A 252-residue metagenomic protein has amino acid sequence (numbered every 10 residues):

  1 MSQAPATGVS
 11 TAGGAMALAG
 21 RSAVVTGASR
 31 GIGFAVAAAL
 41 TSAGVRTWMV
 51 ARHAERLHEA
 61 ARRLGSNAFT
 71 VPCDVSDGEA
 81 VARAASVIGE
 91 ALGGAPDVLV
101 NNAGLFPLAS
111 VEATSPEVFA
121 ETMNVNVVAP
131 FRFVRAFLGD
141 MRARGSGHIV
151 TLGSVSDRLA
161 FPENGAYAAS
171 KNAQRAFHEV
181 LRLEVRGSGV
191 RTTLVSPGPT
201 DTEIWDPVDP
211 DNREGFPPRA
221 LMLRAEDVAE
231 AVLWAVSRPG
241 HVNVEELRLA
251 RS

Functional and structural regions predicted by a protein language model:
S22, S29-R30: Conserved glycine-rich cofactor-binding loop
V45-E59: Conserved glycine-rich Rossmann-like NAD(P)H-binding loop of the short-chain dehydrogenase/reductase
P72-A84, P116: The beta1-alpha1 cofactor-binding region of Rossmann-like NAD(H)/NADP(H)-dependent oxidoreductases
S110-V111, V118-A120: Substrate-binding pocket helix/loop in short-chain dehydrogenase/reductase
V134, S170: Active-site helix of classical SDR
S154: Residue(s) in the substrate-gating loop at a strand-loop-helix junction that position the organic substrate next
G187-V190, L194-V195, G215-S252: C-terminal helical subdomain
